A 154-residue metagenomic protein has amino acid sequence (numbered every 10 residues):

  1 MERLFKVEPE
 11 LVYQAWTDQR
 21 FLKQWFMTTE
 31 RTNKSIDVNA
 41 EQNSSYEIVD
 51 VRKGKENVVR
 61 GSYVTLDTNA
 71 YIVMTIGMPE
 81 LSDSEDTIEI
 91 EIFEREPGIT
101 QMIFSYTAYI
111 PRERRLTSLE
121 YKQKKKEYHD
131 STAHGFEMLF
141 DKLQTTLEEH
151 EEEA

Functional and structural regions predicted by a protein language model:
M1-N33: Hydrophobic ligand-binding cavity/cleft-lining segments
R3, V59-V64, D86-E94: Hydrophobic/aromatic beta-strand elements that line small-molecule binding cavities or substrate pockets in beta-rich
P9-E10, V64-A70, E91-Q101, H150: A short, structured loop/turn motif at beta-sheet edges
V12-Y13, L22, Y46, Y63 (+4 more regions): Hydrophobic pocket/interface hotspot
N33-G77: Glycine-rich portal/gate segments that line the openings of hydrophobic small-molecule binding cavities
K34-S35, D141-A154: Short, highly charged C-terminal tails/helix-capping segments
K53-K55, E80-S84, L139: Short glycine/serine/proline-enriched coil/turn segments at secondary-structure junctions
L81-S131: Beta-strand/loop substructures that line and gate deep hydrophobic ligand-binding cavities in soluble
